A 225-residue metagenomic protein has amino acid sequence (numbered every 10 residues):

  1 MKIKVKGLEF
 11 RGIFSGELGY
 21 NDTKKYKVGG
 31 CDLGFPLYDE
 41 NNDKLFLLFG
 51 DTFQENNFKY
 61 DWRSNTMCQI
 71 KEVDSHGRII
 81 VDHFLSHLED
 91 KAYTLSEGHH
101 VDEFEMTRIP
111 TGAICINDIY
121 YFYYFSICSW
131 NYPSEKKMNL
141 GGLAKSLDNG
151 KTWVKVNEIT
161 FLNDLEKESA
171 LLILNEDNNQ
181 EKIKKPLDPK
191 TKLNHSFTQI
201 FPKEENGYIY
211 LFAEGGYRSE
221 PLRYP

Functional and structural regions predicted by a protein language model:
M1-G29, Y38-M106, C115-D188, E204-P225: Beta-rich carbohydrate-recognition and catalytic domains
G30-D32, T107-P110, L193-T198: Beta-rich catalytic cores
